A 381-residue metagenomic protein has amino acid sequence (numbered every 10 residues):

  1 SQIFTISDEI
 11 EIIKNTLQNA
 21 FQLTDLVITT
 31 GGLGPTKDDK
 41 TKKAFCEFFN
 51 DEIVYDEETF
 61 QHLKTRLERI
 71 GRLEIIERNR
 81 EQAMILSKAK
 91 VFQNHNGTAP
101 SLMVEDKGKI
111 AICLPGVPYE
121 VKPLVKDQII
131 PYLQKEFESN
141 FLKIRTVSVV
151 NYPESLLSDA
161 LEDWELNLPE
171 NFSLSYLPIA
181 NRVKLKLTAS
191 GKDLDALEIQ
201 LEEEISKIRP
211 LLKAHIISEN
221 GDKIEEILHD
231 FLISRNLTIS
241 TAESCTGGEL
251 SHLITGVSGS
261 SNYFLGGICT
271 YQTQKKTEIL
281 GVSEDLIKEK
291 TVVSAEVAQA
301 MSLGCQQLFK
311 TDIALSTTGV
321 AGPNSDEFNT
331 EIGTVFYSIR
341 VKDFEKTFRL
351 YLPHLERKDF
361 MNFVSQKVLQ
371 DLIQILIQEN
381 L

Functional and structural regions predicted by a protein language model:
S1-N15, Q22-L26, T30: Glycine/alanine-rich phosphate-binding loops at beta-alpha junctions
I3-I6, T16-Q18, D38, L63-T65 (+6 more regions): Conserved N-terminal alpha-helical segment that immediately precedes and caps sugar-phosphate-binding
I10, E81, A196-E202, S206-L381: Short alpha-helical segments enriched in small residues
I12-N15, Q22, D39-E136: Proline/glycine-rich low-complexity loops and linkers
L26-G32, A44, I110-P115, T238-T241: Short glycine-rich or small-residue beta-strand-to-loop segments that form or flank ligand, phosphate, metal/Fe-S
T29-K37, P115-G116, S190-G191, T317-V320: Glycine-rich beta-strand-to-loop/alpha-helix junction loops that act as flexible
T30-E52, L212-E219: Flexible gly/pro-rich beta->alpha loop and the following alpha-helix that scaffold active-site loops
E105-N181, K186-T188, A196-L201: Accessory alpha-helical/coil subdomains and C-terminal extensions that flank or cap enzyme catalytic cores
